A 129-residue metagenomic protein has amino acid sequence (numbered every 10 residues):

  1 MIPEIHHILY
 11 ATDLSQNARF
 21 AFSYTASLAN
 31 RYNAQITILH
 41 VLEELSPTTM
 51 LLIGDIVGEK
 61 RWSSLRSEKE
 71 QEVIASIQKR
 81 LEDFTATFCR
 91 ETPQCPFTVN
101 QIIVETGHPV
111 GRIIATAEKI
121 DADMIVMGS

Functional and structural regions predicted by a protein language model:
M1-P3, K79, D83-I125: Structural beta-alpha unit
I2-S63, P93: Small/aliphatic-rich secondary-structure junction motif
I8-A11, E72-I77, F97-T98: N-terminal start-of-chain detector that recognizes signal peptides and the immediate post-cleavage beginning
D13, L65, K69, Q101: Conserved short-loop catalytic and cofactor-binding motifs
R31, S76, I120: Residue-level signal for short amphipathic helical patches enriched in basic/charged and nearby hydrophobic residues
T48-L52, A75-T85: Noncatalytic linker/hinge segments flanking ATPase motor cores
E59-K79: A short acidic, glycine-rich active-site loop that binds or catalyzes chemistry on phosphate/adenosine moieties
S129: Short secondary-structure boundary segments
